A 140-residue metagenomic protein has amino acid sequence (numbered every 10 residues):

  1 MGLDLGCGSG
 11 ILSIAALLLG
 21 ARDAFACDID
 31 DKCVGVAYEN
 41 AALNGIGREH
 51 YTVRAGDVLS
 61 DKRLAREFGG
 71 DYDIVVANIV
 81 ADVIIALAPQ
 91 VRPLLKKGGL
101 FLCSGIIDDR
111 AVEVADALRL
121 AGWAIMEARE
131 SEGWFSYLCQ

Functional and structural regions predicted by a protein language model:
M1-V58: Conserved SAM/SAH cofactor-binding pocket of Class I
K32-V36, V83, R110: Conserved short alpha-helix immediately C-terminal to the canonical SAM/SAH-binding motif I of Rossmann-like
K62-I74: A short acidic, Gly/Pro-enriched loop at the edge of an enzyme's catalytic core that lines a small-molecule cofactor
I74-I85: A short SAM/SAH-binding and catalytic strip from SAM-dependent methyltransferases
I85-K97: A short glycine-rich, Lys/Arg-flanked "PGG" loop and its adjoining helix->strand segment in the class I
G98-G105: Conserved beta-strand signature within the Rossmann-like core of class I S-adenosyl-L-methionine
I106-Q140: Active-site capping/gating segments
